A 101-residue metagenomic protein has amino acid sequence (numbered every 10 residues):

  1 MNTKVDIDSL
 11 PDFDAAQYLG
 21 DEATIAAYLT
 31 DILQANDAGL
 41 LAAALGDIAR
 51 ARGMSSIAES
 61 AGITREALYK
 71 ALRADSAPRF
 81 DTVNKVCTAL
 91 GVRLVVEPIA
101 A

Functional and structural regions predicted by a protein language model:
M1-A44: N-terminal flexible/basic segments that precede or flank functional cores
Y18, Q34, R50, R73-S76: Alpha-solenoid HEAT/Armadillo repeat architecture
A27-Y28, L33, L68-K70, P78: Extended, folded domain segments that form the structural surfaces/walls around functional sites
R50-K70: Short alpha-helical DNA-recognition segment
D75-T88: Short, basic-rich loop-to-helix N-cap that marks the start of a DNA-contacting helix
G91-A101: Short C-terminal boundary/hinge segments that cap the last helix of small helical domains
